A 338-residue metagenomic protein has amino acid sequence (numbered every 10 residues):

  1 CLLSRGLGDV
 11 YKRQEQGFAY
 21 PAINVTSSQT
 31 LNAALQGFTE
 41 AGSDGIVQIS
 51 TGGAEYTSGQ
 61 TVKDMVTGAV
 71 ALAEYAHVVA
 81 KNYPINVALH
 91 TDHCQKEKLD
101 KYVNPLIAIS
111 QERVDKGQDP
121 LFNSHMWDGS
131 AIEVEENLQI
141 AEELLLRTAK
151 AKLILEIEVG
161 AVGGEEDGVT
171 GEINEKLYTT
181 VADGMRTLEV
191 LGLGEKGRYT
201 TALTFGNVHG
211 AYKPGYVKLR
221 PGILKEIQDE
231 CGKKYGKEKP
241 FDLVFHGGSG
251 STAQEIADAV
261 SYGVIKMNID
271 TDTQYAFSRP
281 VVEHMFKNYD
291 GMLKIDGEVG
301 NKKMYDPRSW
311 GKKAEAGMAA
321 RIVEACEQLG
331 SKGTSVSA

Functional and structural regions predicted by a protein language model:
C1-Y11: Single conserved hydrophobic/aromatic residue that forms the stacking wall/gate of nucleotide- or nucleobase-binding
D9-K12, S28-E55, V62, T67 (+2 more regions): Alpha/beta enzyme core
N24, A34, D92, L155 (+3 more regions): Conserved, mostly hydrophobic/aromatic
N24-V25, L89-Q95, F241-S251: Glycine-rich beta-to-alpha transition loops that act as phosphate-gripper elements at the mouths of alpha/beta enzyme
V169-T179, P214-K218, L243, S249-G250 (+2 more regions): Active-site-adjacent loop and "lid" segments of alpha/beta metabolic enzymes
I227-T273: Hydrophobic alpha-helical bundle architecture
A257-D296: C-terminal hydrophobic structural anchor segments that stabilize assembly/packing rather than catalytic chemistry
K287-A338: Extended, intrinsically disordered, low-complexity segments
